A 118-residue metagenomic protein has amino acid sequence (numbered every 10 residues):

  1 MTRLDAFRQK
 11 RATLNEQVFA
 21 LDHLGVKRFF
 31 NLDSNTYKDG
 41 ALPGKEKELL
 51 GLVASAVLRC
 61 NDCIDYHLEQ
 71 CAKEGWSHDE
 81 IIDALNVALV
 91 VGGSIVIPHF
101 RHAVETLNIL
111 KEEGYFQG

Functional and structural regions predicted by a protein language model:
M1-E46, H99-G118: Acidic, glycine/proline-rich low-complexity segments that act as flexible tails and inter-domain linkers
S34, G51, L68-A72, N86: Amphipathic alpha-helical segments within well-ordered protein domains
Y37, L58-R59, W76: Residues in soluble alpha-helical coiled-coils and helical-bundle/repeat scaffolds
G44-L49, H78-A84: Alpha-helical scaffolds flanking conserved acidic
L50, A54-Y66: Short, thiol/selenol-centered motifs that function as redox-active sites or metal-ligating centers
Y66-H78, L107: Iron-sulfur (Fe-S) cluster-binding segments and ferredoxin-like electron-carrier domains, especially [2Fe-2S]
I82-L107: C-terminal structural segments of small proteins and small subunits
